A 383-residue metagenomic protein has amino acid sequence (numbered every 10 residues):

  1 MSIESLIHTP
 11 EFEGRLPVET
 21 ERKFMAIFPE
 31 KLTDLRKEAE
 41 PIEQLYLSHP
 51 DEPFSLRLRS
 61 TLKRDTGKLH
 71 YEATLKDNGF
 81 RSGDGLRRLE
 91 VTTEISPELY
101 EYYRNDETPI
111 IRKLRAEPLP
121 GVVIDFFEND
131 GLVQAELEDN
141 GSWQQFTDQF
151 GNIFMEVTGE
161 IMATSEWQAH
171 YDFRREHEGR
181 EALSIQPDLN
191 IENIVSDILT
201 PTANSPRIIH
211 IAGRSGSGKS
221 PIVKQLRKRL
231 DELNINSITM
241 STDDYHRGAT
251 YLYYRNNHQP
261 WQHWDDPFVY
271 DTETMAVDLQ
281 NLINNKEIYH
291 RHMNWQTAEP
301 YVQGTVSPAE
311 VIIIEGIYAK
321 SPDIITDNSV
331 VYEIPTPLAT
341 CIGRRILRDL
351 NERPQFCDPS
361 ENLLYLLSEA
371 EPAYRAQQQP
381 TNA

Functional and structural regions predicted by a protein language model:
S2-I185: Phosphate-end processing signature that detects enzymes handling 5′-triphosphorylated RNA and polyphosphate
G179-H210: Extreme N-terminal, non-catalytic leader segments that precede Walker-type/kinase nucleotide-binding cores
S215: The conserved Walker
K219: Conserved lysine of the Walker
I222: Hydrophobic positions on the alpha1 helix immediately C-terminal to the Walker A/P-loop
I238-S241, Y245-T297: Conserved nucleotide-sensing/catalytic segment adjacent to the nucleotide-binding pocket in NTP-handling enzymes
P300-R353: ATP-dependent NMP and nucleoside kinases share a basic, alpha-helical "lid"
R353-A383: Small-molecule kinase domains that catalyze NTP-dependent phosphoryl transfer to phosphate-bearing small molecules
